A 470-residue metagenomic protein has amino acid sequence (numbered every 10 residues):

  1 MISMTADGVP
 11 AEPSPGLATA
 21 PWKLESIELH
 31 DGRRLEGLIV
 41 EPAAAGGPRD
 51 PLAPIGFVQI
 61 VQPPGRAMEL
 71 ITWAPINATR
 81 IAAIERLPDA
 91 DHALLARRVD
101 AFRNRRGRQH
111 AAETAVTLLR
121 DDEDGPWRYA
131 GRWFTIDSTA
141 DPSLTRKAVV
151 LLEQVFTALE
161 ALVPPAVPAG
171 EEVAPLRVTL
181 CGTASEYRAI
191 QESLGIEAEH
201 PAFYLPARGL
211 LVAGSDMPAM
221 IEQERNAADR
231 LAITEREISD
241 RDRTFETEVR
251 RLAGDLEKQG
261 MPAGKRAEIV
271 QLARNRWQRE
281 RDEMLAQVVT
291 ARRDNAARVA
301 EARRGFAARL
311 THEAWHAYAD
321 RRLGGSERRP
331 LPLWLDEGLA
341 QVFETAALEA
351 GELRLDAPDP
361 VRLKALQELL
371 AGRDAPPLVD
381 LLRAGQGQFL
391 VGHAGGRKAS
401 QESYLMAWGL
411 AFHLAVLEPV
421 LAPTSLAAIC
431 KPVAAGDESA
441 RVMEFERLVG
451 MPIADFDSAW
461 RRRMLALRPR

Functional and structural regions predicted by a protein language model:
M1-G131, T135, A140, R146-Q154 (+3 more regions): Compositionally biased alpha-helical segments
W22-I27, R322-P330, A347: General secondary-structure propensity
D31, E85, V155-V167, L180-G182 (+7 more regions): Sec/Tat-exported extracytoplasmic proteins
E41-G46, V58-P64, A213-R230, L348 (+1 more regions): Short regulatory "switch" loops immediately downstream of catalytic or recognition motifs within protein catalytic
P54-A67, I71-P88, A297-E327, L331 (+2 more regions): Extended, compositionally biased low-complexity polar/Lys-Gly-rich tracts and adjacent boundary/linker regions are
R120-D122, Y204-A207, L211, G305 (+1 more regions): Acidic/His/Gly-enriched intrinsically disordered linker/tail segments that often contain short helix/coil "MoRF-like"
P126-E327, P332, A440-F445: Juxtacatalytic substrate-recognition/specificity segment
